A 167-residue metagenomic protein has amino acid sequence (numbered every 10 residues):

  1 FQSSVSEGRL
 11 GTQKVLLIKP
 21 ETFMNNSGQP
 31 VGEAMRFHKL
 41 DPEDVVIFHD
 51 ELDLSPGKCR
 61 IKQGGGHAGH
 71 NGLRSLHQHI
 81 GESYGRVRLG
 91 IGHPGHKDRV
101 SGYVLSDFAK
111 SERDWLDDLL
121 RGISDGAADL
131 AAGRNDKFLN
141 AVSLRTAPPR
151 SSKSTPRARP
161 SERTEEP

Functional and structural regions predicted by a protein language model:
F1-G64, R74-V87, P94-R99, D114-R121 (+1 more regions): Nucleotide and nucleotide-moiety/phosphate-recognizing core
R60-G66, V104-F108: Short glycine-enriched, charge-decorated loop/helix-capping segments at active-site entrances that position
A68-G72: Hydrophobic alpha-helical segments within soluble ligand-binding/sensing domains
L89-G92, F108: Short, loop-centered acidic/histidine patches that primarily coordinate divalent metals
A109-R113: Active-site oxyanion-binding pockets that recognize sulfate/phosphate
